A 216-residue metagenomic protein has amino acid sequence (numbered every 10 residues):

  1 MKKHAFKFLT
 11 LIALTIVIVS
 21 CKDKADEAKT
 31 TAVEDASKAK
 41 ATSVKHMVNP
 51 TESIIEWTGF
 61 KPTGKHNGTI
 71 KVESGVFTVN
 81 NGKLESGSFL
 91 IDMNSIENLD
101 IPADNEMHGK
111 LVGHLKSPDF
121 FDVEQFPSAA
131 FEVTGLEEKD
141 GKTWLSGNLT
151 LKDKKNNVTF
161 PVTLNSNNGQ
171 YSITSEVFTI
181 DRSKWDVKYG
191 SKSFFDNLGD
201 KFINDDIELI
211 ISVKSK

Functional and structural regions predicted by a protein language model:
M1-L9: Bacterial N-terminal signal peptides that target proteins for export
I16-S20: C-terminal motif of bacterial Sec signal peptides marking the signal peptidase cleavage site
C21-K216: Low-complexity, acidic/polar, glycine-enriched regions of mature
